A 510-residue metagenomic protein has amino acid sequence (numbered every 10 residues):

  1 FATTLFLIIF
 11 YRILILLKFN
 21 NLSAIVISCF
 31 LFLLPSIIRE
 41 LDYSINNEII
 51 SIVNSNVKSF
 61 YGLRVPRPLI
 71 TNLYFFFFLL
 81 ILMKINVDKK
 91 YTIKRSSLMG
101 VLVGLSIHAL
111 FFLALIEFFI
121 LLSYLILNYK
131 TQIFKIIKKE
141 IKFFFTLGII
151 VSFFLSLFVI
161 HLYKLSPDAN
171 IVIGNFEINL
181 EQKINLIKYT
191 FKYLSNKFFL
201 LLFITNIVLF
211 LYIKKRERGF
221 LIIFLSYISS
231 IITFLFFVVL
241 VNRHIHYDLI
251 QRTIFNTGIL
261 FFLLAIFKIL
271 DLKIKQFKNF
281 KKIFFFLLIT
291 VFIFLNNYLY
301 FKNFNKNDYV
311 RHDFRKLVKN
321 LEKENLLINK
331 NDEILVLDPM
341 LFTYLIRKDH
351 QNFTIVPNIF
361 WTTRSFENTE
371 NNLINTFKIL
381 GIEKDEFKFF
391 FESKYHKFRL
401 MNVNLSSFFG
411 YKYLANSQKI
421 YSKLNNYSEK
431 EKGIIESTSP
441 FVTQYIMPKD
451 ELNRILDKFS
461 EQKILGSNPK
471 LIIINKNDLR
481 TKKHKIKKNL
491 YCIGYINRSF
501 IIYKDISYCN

Functional and structural regions predicted by a protein language model:
A2-F19, F77: Transmembrane-helix motifs of polytopic, lipid-linked glycan transferases
T3, R243-K273: Hydrophobic/aromatic-rich transmembrane helices and adjacent perimembrane loops
S23-L80, R252-T257: Membrane-interface micro-motifs in multi-pass membrane enzymes
Y43, H108-F224, I228-L235, V241-Y247: Transmembrane catalytic cores of multi-pass membrane glycosyltransferases and polysaccharide-assembly enzymes
I52-S55, N72, I81-G104: Short hydrophobic alpha-helices at membrane interfaces in multi-pass membrane enzymes
K142-S152, K268-Y300: Signature aromatic-anchored transmembrane alpha helix within multi-pass, membrane-resident enzymes that catalyze glycan
F286-N368: Extracytoplasmic
F353-I472: Luminal/periplasmic acceptor-recognition loop/helix of membrane-associated glycosyltransferases
